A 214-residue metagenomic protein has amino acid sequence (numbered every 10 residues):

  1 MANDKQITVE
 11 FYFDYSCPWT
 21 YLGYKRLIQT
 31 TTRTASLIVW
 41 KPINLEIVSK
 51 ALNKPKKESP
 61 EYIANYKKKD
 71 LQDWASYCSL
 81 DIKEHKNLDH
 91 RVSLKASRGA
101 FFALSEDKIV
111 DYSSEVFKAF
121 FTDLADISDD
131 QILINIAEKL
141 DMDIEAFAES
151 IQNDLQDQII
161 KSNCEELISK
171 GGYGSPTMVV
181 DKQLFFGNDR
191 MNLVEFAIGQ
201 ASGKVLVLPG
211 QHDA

Functional and structural regions predicted by a protein language model:
M1: Ligand-site clamp/hinge motif
D4-E10, S16-S36, E115-A214: C-terminal cap of thioredoxin/glutaredoxin-like
Y15, Y21-F120, A197, V205-D213: Structural alpha/beta surface segment adjacent to cysteine/selenocysteine redox centers across thiol/disulfide enzymes
